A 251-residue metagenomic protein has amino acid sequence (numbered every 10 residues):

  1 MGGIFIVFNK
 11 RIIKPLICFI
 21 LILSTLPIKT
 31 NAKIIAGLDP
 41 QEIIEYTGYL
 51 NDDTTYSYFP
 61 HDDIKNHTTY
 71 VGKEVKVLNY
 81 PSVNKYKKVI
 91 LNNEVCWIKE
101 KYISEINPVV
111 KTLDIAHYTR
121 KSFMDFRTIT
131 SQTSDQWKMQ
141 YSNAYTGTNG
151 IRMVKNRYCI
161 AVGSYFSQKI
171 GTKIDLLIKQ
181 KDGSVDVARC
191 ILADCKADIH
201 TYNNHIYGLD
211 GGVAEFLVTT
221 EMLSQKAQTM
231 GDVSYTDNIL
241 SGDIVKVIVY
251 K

Functional and structural regions predicted by a protein language model:
G2-G3, K169: Positively charged N-terminal leader segments that act as targeting/secretion signals
I4-N31: Sec-dependent N-terminal signal peptides of Gram-positive bacterial secreted proteins and lipoproteins
L23-L26, T30-P40, V89, I103-F123 (+1 more regions): Cell-wall glycan-active module
K33-N84, I90: Beta-loop motif signature
V71, I90-E94, K179-K181: Short strand-coil-strand connectors
Y86-K87, W97: Conserved hydrophobic/aromatic "anchor" residues that stabilize well-ordered secondary structure elements
E94-I103: A short macromolecule-binding patch
I106-K251: Solvent-exposed, well-ordered loop and adjacent helix/strand elements within mature globular domains that form
